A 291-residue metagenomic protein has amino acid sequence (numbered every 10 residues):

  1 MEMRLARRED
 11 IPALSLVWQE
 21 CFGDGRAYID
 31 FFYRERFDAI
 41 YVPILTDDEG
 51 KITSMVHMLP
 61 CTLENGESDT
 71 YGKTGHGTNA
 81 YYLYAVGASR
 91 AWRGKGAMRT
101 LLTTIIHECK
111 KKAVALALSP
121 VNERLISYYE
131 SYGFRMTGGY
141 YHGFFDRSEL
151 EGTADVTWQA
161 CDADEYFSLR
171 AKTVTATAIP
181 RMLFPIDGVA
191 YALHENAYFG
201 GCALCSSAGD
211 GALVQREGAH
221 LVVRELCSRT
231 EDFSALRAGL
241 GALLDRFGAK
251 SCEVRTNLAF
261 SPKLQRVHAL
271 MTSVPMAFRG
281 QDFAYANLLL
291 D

Functional and structural regions predicted by a protein language model:
W18-K73, A178-C202: Active-site rim helix/loop that mediates acceptor-substrate recognition in acyltransferases
P43-L45, I52-T53, L59, E64 (+5 more regions): Core nucleotidyl-transferase/polymerase catalytic module
I44, K51-P60, D69, Y82-G87 (+3 more regions): Conserved beta-strand in the GNAT
A85-A88, G94-H107, S131, E231-L244: Conserved acetyl-CoA-binding loop-helix of GNAT-fold acetyltransferases
L102, C109-V121, F247-L258: Conserved GNAT acetyl-CoA-binding A-motif
V114-A115, N122-Y140, A259-S273: Conserved active-site alpha-helix within GNAT-family acetyltransferase domains
R135-V222: Amide-forming acyltransferase catalytic core, primarily the GNAT-like/NAT-type and related acyltransferase folds
P262-D291: C-terminal functional modules
